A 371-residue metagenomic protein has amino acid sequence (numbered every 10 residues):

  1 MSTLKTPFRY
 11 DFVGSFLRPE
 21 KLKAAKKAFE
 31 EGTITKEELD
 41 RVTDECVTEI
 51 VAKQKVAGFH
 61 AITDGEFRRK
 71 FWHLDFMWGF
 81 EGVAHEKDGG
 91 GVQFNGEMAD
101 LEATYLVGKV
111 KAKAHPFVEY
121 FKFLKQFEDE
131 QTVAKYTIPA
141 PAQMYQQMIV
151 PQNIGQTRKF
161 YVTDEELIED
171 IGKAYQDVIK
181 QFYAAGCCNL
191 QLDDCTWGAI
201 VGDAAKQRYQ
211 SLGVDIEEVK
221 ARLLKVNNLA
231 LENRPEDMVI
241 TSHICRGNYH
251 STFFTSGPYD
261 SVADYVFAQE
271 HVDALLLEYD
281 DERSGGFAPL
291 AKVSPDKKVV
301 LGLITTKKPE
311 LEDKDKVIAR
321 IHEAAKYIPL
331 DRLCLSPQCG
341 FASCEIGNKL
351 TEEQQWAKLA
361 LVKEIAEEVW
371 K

Functional and structural regions predicted by a protein language model:
M1-K371: Domain-level signal for soluble alpha/beta catalytic cores
